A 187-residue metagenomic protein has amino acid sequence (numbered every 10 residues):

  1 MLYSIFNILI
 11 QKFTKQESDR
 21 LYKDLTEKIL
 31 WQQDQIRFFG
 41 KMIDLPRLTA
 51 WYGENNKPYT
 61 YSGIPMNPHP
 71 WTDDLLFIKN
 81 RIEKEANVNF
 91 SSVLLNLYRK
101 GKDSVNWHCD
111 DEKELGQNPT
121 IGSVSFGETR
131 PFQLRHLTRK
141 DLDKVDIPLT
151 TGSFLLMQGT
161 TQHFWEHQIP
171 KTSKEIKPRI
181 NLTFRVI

Functional and structural regions predicted by a protein language model:
M1-I187: Non-heme Fe(II) oxygenase metal-center motifs and adjacent flexible, charged/small-residue loops
